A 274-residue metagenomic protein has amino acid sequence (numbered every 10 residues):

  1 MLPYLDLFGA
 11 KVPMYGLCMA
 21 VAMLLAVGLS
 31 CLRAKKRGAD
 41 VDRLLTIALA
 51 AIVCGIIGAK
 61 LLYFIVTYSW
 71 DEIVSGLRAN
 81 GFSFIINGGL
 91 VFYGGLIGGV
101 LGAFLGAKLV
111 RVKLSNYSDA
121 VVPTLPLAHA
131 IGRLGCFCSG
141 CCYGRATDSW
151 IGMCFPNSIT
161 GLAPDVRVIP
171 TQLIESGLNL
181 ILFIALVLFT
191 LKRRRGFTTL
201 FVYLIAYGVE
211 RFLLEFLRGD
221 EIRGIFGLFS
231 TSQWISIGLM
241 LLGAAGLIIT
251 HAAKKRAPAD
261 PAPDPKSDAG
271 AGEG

Functional and structural regions predicted by a protein language model:
M1-G274: A feature for loop-to-transmembrane-helix boundaries and adjacent hydrophobic helices in multi-pass integral membrane
